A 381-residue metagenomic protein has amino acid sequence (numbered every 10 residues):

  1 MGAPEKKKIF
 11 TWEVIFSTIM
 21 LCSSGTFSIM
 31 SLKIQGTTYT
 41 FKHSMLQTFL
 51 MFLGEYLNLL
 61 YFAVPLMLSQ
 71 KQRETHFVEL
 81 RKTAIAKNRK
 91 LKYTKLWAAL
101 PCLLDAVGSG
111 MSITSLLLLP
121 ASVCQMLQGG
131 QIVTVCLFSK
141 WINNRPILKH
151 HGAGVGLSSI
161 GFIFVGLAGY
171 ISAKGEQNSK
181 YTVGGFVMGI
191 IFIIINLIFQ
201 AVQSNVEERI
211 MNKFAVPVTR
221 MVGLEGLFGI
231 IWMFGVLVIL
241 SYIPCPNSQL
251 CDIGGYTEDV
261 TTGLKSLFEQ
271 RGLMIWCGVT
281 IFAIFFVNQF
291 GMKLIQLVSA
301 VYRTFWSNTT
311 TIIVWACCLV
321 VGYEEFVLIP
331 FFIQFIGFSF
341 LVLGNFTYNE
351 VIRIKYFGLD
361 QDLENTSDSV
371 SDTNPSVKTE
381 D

Functional and structural regions predicted by a protein language model:
M1-D381: Polytopic endomembrane small-metabolite transporters, centered on the Drug/Metabolite Transporter
